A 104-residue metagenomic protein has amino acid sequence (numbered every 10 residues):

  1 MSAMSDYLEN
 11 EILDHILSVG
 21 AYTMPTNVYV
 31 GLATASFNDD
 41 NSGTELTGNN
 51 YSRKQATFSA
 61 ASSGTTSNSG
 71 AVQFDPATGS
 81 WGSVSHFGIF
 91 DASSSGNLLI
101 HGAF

Functional and structural regions predicted by a protein language model:
M1-F87, D91-F104: Small cysteine-rich, disulfide-bonded extracellular modules of the LU/uPAR three-finger superfamily and closely related
